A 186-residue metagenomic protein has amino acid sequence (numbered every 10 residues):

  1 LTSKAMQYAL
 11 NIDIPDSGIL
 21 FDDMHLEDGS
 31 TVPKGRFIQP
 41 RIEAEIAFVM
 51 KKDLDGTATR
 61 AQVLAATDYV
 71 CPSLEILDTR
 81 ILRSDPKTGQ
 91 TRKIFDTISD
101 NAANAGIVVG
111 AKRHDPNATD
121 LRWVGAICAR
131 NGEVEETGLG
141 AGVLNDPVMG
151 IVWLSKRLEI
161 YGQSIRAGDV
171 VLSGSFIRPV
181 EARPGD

Functional and structural regions predicted by a protein language model:
L1-N145: Catalytic-core "active-site belt" of small-molecule-metabolizing enzymes, emphasizing His/Asp/Glu-rich regions
M6, V109, I151-L158: Buried hydrophobic packing segments
A9-I12, P179-D186: Short glycine/threonine-rich loop-to-helix capping motif typified by GTGT followed within a few residues by an Asp-Pro
A47, I151-S155, V170-S175: Active-site scaffold segments
Y69-P72, I76, W153-Q163: Short, intrinsically disordered, mixed-charge
A141-V152, E159-D169: Short, basic/aromatic beta-hairpin or loop at an interaction surface
I165-R178, A182: Conserved metal-binding segment of the jelly-roll/cupin
